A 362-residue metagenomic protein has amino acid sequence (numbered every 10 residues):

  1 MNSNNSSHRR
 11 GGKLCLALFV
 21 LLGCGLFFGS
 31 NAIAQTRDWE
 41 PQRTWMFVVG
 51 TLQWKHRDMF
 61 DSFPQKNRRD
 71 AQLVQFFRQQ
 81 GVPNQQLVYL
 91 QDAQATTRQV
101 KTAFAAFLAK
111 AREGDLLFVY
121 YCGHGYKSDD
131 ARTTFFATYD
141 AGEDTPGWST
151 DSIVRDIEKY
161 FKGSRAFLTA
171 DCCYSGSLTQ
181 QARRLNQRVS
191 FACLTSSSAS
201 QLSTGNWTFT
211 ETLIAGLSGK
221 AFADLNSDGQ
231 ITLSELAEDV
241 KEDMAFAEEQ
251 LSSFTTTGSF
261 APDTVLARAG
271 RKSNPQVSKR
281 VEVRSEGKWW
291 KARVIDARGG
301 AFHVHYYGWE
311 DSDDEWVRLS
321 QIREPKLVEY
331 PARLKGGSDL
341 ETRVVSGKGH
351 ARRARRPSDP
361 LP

Functional and structural regions predicted by a protein language model:
M1-G11: N-terminal secretory signal peptides that target proteins for export/translocation
R10, L22-G23, A34, E40-Q42 (+7 more regions): Alpha-helical structural elements
C15-F27: Bacterial N-terminal signal peptides
G29-S278, S338-P362: Cysteine endopeptidase catalytic domains of the caspase/legumain-like
S273-R353, D359-L361: Eukaryotic chromatin- and chromosome-associated nuclear factors, especially histone mark writers/erasers/readers
